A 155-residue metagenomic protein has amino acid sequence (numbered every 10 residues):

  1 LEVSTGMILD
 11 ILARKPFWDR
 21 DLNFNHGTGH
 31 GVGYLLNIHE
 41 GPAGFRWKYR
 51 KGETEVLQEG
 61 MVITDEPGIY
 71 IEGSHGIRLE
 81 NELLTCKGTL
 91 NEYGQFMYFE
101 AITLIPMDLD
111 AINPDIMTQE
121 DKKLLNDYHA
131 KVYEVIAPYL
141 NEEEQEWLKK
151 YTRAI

Functional and structural regions predicted by a protein language model:
L1-I155: Active-site neighborhoods and metal-handling regions in enzymes and metal-associated proteins
